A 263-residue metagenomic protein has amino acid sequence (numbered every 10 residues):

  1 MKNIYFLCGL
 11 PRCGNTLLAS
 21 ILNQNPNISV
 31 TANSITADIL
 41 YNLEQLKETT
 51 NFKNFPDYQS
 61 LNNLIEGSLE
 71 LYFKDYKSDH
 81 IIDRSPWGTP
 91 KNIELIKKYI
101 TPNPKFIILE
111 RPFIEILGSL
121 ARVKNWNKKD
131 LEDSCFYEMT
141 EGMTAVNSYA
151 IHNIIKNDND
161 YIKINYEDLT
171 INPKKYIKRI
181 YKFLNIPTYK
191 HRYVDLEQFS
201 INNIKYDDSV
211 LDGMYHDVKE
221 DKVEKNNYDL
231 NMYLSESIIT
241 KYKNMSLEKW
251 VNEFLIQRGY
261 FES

Functional and structural regions predicted by a protein language model:
M1, A121, K182-S263: PAPS-dependent sulfotransferases, especially Golgi type II membrane carbohydrate sulfotransferases
M1-S68, D75, K156, N203-Y206: PAPS-dependent sulfotransferase catalytic core
I4-F6, D79-I82, D160-Y161: Residue-level preference for the first positions of well-ordered beta-strands
N33-A37, L109-F113, R192-L196: A short, structured active-site edge motif that brings together acidic residues
K74-S78, I100-N103: Glycine-rich phosphate-binding loop signature in dinucleotide/nucleotide-binding domains
D83-H191, I204-H216: PAPS-dependent sulfotransferase catalytic domain
